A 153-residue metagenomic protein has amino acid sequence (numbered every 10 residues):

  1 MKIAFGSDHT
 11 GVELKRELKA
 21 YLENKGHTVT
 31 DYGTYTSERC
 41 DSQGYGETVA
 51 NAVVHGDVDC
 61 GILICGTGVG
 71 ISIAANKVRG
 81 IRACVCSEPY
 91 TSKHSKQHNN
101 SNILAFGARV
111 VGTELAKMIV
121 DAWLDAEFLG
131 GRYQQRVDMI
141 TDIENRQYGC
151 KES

Functional and structural regions predicted by a protein language model:
K2-L18: N-terminal beta1-alpha1 ligand-phosphate binding loop
G6, T10-G11, P89-S153: C-terminal binding/interaction regions
E13-E17, E23-V29, G44, T48 (+3 more regions): Patatin-like phospholipase
R16-K19, I73-K77, Q97, K117: Short amphipathic alpha-helical segments
T28-R39: A short beta-strand-loop structural module common to alpha/beta enzyme folds
Y45-V85: Helix-adjacent hinge/juxtasegments
